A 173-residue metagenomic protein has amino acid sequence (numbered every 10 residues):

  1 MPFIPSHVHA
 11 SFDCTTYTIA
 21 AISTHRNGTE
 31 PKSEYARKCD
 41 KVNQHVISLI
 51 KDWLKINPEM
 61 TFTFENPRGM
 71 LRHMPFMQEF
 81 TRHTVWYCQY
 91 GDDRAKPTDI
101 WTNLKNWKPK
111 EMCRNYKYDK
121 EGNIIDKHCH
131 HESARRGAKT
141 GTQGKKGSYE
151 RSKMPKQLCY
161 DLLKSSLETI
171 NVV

Functional and structural regions predicted by a protein language model:
M1-V173: Conserved active-site and SAM-binding loop architecture of S-adenosyl-L-methionine-dependent nucleic-acid
